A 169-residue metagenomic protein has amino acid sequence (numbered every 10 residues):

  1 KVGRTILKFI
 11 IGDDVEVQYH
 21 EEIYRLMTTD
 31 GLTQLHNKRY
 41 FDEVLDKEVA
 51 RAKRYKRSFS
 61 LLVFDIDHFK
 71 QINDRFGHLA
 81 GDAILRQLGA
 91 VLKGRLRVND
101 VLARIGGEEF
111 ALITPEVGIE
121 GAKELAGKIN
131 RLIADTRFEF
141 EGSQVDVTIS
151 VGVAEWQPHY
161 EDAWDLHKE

Functional and structural regions predicted by a protein language model:
K1-R25: C-terminal boundary/linker segments immediately following FHA domains
I23-E43, F64-G77, R86: Conserved nucleotide-binding and Mg2+-coordinating catalytic segments in signaling enzymes
Y24, K38-R57, G89-R97, P115: Short regulatory alpha-helical coupling segments that immediately precede and/or link into cyclic nucleotide signaling
D74, I113-V117, A134, W156-Q157: Residue-level recognition of strand-loop junctions within catalytic nucleotide-signaling folds
G89-A90, G121-E139: Alpha-helical scaffold within the catalytic cores of cyclic-nucleotide enzymes
G94-N99, R131-Q144, E155: Short catalytic/binding micro-motifs of nucleotide second-messenger systems
V101-R104: A short pre-motif secondary-structure segment
I119-K123, G127, W156-E169: Catalytic-core segments of nucleotide cyclases and related cyclic-nucleotide turnover enzymes
